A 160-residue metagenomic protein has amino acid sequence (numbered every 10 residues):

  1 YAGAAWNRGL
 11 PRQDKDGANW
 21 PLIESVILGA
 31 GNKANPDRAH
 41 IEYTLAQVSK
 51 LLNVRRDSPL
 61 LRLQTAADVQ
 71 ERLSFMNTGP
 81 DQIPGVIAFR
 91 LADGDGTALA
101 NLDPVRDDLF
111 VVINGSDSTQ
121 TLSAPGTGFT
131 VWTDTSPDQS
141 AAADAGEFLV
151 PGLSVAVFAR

Functional and structural regions predicted by a protein language model:
Y1-F110, G115-L122: Loop/helix patches that line or flank the sugar-binding groove of alpha-linked glycan CAZymes
D37, T44, T130-W132, G146: A broadly tuned, weak detector of single residues within folded domains
P84-G85, F129, F148, V155: Residue-level marker of intrinsically disordered, low-complexity segments enriched for small/polar residues
I113-S116, P125, L153, R160: Short, loop-centered acidic/histidine patches that primarily coordinate divalent metals
S118-S136: Beta-strand-rich binding/interaction modules
T135-A143: Acidic, Ser/Thr/Pro-rich beta/coil linker or hinge segments at domain junctions
A142-R160: C-terminal beta-strand-rich structural cap/linker in extracellular carbohydrate-active enzymes
